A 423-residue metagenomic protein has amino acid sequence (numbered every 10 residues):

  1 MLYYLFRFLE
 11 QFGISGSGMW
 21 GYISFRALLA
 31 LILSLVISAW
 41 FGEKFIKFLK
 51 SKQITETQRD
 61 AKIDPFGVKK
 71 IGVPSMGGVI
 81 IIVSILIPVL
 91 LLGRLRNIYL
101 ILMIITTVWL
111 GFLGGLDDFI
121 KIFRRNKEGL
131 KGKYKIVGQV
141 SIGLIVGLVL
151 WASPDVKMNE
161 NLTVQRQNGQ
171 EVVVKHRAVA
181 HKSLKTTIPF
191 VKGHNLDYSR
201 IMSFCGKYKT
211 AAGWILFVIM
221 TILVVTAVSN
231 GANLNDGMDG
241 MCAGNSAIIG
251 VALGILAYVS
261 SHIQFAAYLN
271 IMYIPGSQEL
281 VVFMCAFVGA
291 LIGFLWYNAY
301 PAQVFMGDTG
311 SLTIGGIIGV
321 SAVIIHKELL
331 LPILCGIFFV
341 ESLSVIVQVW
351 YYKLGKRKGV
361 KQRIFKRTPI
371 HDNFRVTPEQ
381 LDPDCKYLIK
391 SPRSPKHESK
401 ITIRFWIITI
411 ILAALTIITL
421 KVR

Functional and structural regions predicted by a protein language model:
L2-K44, V83-F112, F119, L144-Q167 (+2 more regions): Alpha-helical transmembrane segments
G18, K121-K131, G193: Membrane interface segments of multi-pass transport proteins and intramembrane proteases
E43-A61: Membrane-interface helix-loop junction between the first two transmembrane segments
R59-V73, K127-G138: Juxtamembrane helix-capping/reentrant segments at transmembrane boundaries
A61-K70, R125, M202-T210, A267-P275 (+1 more regions): Short juxtamembrane and helix-loop transition motifs at transmembrane-helix boundaries in membrane proteins
R125, G129-L130, K135-V137, S141-I142 (+1 more regions): Extended accessory regions or peripheral subdomains of proteins
V191-L223, S229, F405: Individual transmembrane alpha-helix segments
